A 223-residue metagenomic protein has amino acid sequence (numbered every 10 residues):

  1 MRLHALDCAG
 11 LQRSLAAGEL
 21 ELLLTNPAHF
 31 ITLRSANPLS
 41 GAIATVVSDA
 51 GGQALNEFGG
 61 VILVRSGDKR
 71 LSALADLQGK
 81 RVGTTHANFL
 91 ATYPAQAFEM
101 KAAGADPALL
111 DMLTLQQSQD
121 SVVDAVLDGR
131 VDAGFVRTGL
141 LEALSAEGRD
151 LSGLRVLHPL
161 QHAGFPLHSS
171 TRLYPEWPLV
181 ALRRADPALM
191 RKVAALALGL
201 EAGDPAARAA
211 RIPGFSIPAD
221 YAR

Functional and structural regions predicted by a protein language model:
M1, G52-D124, G139: Bilobed "Venus flytrap"/periplasmic-binding protein-like clamshell domains and structurally analogous long
M1, R65-D68, D150-A222: Extended ligand-binding regions for polar small-molecule ligands
M1-A36: Extracytoplasmic small-molecule ligand-binding "clamshell" domains of the periplasmic binding protein/Venus flytrap
Q12, P27-F30, L74, A97 (+4 more regions): Extracytoplasmic/secreted envelope proteins and their assembly/folding machinery, especially bacterial periplasmic
L15-A16, L77, V126-L127: Hydrophobic residues within well-ordered alpha-helices
L24-L39, F98-A102, L127, D132-Q161: A ligand-binding cleft/hinge motif common to bilobed small-molecule-binding domains
S40-L55, D111-M112, S145-R172: Short beta-strand->loop
R81-A87, M112, A125-V131, V180-L182 (+1 more regions): Second-shell loop/turn segments in exported
